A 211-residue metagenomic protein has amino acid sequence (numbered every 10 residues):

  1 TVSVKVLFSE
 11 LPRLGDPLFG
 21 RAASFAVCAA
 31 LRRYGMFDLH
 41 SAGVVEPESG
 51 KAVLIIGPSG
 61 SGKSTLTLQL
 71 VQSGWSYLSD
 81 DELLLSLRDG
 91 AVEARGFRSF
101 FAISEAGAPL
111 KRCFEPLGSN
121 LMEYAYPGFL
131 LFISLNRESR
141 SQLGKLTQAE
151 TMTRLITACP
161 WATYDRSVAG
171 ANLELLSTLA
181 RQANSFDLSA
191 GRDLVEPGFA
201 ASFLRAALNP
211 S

Functional and structural regions predicted by a protein language model:
T1-A29, L204-P210: Charged, amphipathic alpha-helical linker segments immediately N-terminal to NTP-binding catalytic cores
S3-L7, D38, S185-S189: Ordered hydrophobic segments in well-structured contexts
P12-G15, M36-D38, G144-Q148: Short hydrophobic/aromatic-rich motifs at helix boundaries and adjacent loops
G20-S24, F37, G170-L173: Short, well-ordered alpha-helical scaffold segments within catalytic/effector domains
A29-E46: Pre-Walker A adenine-sensing motif
A42-P58, Q72-S211: Glycine-rich, often acidic-flanked micro-motifs that create phosphate/phosphodiester-binding or positioning elements
S61-G62: Conserved glycine(s) of the Walker
L66-T67: Post-Walker A alpha-helix
